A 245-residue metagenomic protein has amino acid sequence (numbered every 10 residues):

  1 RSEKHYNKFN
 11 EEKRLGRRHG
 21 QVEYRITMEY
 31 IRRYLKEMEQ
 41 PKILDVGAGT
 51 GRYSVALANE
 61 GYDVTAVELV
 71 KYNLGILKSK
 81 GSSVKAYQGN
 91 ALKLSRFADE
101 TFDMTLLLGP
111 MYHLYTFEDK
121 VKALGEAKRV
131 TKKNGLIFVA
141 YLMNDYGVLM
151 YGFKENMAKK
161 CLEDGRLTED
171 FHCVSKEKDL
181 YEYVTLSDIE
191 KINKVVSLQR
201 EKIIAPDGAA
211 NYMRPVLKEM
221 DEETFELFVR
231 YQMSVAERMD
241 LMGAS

Functional and structural regions predicted by a protein language model:
R1-M38, R52, A56: Conserved class I S-adenosyl-L-methionine
Q40-G47: Conserved class I S-adenosyl-L-methionine
G51-K93: Class I SAM-dependent methyltransferase SAM/SAH-binding core
S95-T105: A short acidic, Gly/Pro-enriched loop at the edge of an enzyme's catalytic core that lines a small-molecule cofactor
V121-K133: A short glycine-rich, Lys/Arg-flanked "PGG" loop and its adjoining helix->strand segment in the class I
L136-G165: Conserved class I S-adenosyl-L-methionine
L180-S197, I203: Short alpha-helix
K202-S245: A C-terminal cap/extension of S-adenosyl-L-methionine-dependent methyltransferases that defines the acceptor-substrate
